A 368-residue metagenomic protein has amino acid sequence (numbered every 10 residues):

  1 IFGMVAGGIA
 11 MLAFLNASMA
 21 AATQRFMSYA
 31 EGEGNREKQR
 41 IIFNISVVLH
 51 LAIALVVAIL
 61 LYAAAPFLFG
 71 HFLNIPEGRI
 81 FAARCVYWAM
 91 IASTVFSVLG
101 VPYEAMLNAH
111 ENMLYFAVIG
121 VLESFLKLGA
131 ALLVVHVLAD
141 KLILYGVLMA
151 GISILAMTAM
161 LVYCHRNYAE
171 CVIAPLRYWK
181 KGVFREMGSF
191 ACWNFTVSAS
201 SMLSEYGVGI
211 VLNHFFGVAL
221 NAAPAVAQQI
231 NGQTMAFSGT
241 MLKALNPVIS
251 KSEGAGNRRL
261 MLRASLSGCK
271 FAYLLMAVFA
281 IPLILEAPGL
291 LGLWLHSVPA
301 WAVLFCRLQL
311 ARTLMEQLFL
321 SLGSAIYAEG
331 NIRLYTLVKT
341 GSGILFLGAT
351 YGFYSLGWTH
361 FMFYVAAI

Functional and structural regions predicted by a protein language model:
I1, G70-P76, V135-L138, M202-Q233 (+2 more regions): Helix-terminus/linker motif at the lipid-water interface of multi-pass membrane proteins
I1-L12, I42, L142-V147, G182-F190 (+3 more regions): Interfacial/gating helices of multi-pass transporter permease domains
A17-E33, A109, A169-E170, A227 (+2 more regions): Helix-loop junctions and terminal segments of transmembrane helices in multi-pass membrane transport/translocation
I45-L73, L133, T158, L262-Q317 (+1 more regions): Alpha-helical transmembrane segments of multi-pass membrane transport and lipid-handling proteins
A63-A64, A105, L133-L138, A150-S189 (+3 more regions): C-terminal transmembrane helix end/exit motif
A92-L122, L132, I143, R307-I344 (+1 more regions): Membrane-interface junctions at transmembrane-helix termini in multi-pass inner-membrane proteins
E111-L114, F125-T158, V162, R166 (+2 more regions): Membrane-interface helix-loop junctions in multi-pass transport and translocation proteins
L142-G146, M160-E205, V248, G256-R263: Interhelical loop/hinge segments that connect adjacent transmembrane helices in multipass membrane
